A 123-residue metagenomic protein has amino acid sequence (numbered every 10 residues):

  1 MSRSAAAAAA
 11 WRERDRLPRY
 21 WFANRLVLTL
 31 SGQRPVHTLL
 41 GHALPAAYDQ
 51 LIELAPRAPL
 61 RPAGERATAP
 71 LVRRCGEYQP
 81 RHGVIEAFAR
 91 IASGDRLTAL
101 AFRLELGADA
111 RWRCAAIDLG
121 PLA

Functional and structural regions predicted by a protein language model:
M1-W21, P56-V72, G76-V84, L97-A99 (+2 more regions): Juxtamembrane and targeting peptides
R12-D15, R19, G32, L40 (+1 more regions): Hydrophobic alpha-helical segments and helix-packing faces
F22-N24, R90: Conserved interaction-surface patches within small, structured recognition/assembly domains
N24-T38: Short acidic-aromatic low-complexity motifs
V36-P70: Short solvent-exposed beta->alpha transition segments
L39, G107-W112: Short, solvent-exposed coil/turn segments at beta-strand boundaries
E86-S93: Short beta-strand segments that buttress and anchor functional surface loops
A101-L106: Low-complexity, glycine/alanine/valine/leucine- and proline-rich hydrophobic stretches
